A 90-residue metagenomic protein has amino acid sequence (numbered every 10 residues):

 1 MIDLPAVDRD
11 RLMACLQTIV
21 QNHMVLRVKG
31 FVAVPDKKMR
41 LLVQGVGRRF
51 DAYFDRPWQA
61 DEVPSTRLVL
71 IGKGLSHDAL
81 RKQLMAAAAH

Functional and structural regions predicted by a protein language model:
M1-H90: P-loop NTP-binding site
